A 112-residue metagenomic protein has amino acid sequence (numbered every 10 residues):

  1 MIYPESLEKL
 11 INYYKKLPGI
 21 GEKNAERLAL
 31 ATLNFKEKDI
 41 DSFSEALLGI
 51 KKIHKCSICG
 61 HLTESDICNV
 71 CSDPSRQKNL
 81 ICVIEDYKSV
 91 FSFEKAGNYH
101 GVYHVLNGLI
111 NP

Functional and structural regions predicted by a protein language model:
M1-P18: Extended, structured, electrostatic nucleic-acid-contact surfaces
K9-Y13, N34-H54: Short Cys/His-rich Zn2+-coordinating modules
K15-P18, L33, H61: Alpha-solenoid HEAT/Armadillo repeat architecture
A25, D73-P112: Extended interfacial segments that mediate partner engagement and assembly in macromolecular machines
C56-C59, C68-C71: Short cysteine-rich clusters marking metal-coordination/redox-active sites
T63-S65, R76: Short functional micro-motifs and their immediate structural scaffolds
